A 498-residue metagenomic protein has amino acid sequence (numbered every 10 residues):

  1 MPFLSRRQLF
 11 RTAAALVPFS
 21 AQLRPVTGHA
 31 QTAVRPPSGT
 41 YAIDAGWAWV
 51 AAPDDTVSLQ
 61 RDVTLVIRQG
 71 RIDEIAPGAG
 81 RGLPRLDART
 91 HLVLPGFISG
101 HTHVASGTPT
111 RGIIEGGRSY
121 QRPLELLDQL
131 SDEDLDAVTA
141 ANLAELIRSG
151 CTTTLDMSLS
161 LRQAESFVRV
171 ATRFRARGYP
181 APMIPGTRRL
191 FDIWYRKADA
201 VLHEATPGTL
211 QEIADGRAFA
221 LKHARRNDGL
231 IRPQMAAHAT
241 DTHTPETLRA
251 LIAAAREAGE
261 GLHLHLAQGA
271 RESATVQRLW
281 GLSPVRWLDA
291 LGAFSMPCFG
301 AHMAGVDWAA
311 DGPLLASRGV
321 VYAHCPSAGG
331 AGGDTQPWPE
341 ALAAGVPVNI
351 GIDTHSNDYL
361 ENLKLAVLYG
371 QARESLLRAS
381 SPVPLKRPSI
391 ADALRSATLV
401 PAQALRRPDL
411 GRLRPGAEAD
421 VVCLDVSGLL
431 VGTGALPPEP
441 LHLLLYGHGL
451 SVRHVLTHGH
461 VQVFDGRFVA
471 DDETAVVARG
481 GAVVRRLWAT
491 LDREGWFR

Functional and structural regions predicted by a protein language model:
P2-R81, L92-V93: N-terminal metal-binding scaffold of metallo-dependent hydrolase/deaminase domains
T32-R35, A48-T64, I75, G332-G333 (+2 more regions): Acidic, glycine-enriched loop/beta-strand segments at the rims of small-molecule binding/catalytic pockets
P37, R169-M303, A310: Metal-coordinating catalytic core of metallo-dependent amide/deamination hydrolases
P37-A45, A79-S119, A140, A144-R148: Replace "His-x-His-based motif
T108-V138, T187-P207, A270-S295, G319-V321 (+1 more regions): Active-site gating loops and adjacent loop-to-helix segments of metal-dependent hydrolytic enzymes
R111-A176, E212-D228, G481-V483: Alpha-helical scaffold segments that flank or form the walls of functional sites
A290-F294, P339-G428: His/Asp/Glu-enriched, well-ordered alpha-helical/loop segment that forms or immediately abuts the divalent-metal
E418-V477: C-terminal cap of metal-dependent C-N hydrolases
